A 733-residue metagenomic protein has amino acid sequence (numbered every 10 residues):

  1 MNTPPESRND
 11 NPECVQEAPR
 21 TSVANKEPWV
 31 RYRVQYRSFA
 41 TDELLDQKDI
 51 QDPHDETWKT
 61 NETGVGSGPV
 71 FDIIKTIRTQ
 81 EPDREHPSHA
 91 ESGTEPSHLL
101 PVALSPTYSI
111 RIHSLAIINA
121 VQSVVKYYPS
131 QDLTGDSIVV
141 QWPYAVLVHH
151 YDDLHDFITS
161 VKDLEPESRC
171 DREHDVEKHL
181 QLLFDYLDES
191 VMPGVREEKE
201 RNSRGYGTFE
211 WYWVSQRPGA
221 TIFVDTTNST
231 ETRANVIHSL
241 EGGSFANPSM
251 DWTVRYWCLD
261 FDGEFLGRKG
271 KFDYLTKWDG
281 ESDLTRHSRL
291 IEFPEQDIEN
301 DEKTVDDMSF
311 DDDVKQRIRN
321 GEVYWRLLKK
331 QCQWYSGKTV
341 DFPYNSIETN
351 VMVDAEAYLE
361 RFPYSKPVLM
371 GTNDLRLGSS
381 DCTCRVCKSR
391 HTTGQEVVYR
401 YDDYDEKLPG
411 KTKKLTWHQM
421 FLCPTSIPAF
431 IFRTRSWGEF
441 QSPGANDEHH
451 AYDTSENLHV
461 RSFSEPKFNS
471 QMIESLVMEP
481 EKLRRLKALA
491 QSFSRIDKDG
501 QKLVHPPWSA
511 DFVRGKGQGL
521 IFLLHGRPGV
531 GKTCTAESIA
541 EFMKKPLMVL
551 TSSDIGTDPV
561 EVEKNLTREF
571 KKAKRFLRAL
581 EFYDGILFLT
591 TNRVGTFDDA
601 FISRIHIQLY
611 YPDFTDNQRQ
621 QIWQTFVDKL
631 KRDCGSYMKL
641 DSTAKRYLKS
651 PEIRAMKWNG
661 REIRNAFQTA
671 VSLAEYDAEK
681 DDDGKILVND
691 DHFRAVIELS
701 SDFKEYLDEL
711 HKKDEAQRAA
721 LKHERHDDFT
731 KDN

Functional and structural regions predicted by a protein language model:
M1-R217, V224-D225: A helicase ATPase "motif cassette" and its flanking acidic/Ser/Thr-rich regulatory loops
G68, K75-E165, R255-D260, K271-P506: Extended, charged/polar low-complexity intrinsically disordered regions
Y127, S160, L164, E189 (+17 more regions): Short amphipathic alpha-helical interaction elements and helix-loop-helix interfaces that mediate dimerization
S229-F245: Short beta-strand-centered aromatic/proline hotspots
E241-G263: Basic/aromatic-rich interaction segments and small domains that mediate binding to polyanionic partners
V477-Y647, E652: Walker A/P-loop NTP-binding motif of AAA+ ATPase domains
A655, R664, D677-N733: C-terminal engagement/docking regions of AAA+ P-loop ATPases
R661-Y676: C-terminal helical "lid" of AAA+/P-loop NTPase domains
